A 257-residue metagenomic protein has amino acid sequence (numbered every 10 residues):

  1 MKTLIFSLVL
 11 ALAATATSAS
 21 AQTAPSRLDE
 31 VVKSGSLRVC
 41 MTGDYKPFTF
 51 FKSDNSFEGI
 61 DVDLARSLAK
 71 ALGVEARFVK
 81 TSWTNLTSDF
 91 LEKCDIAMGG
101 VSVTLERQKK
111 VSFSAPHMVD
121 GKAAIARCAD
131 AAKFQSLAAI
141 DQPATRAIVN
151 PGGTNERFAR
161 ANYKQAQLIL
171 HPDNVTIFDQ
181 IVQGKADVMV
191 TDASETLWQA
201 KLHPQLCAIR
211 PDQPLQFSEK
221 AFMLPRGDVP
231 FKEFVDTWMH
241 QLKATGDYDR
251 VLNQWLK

Functional and structural regions predicted by a protein language model:
A21-S26, T154-L168, R210-P211, T237-K257: Ligand-binding clefts/hinges and TM-proximal coupling segments of bilobed small-molecule sensing domains
Q22-V101, K109, Q254: Extracytoplasmic small-molecule ligand-binding "clamshell" domains of the periplasmic binding protein/Venus flytrap
G35-M41, L137-G152: Short loop->beta-strand "edge-of-pocket" segments that line small-molecule binding or catalytic clefts across diverse
T49-K52, A65-V74, S136-P143, T154-P172 (+3 more regions): Ligand-binding cleft/hinge of the Venus flytrap
V62, F78-S88, F134, I169-Q183 (+1 more regions): Short helix-initiation/N-cap motifs at beta->coil->alpha
R66, K70, E75-A139, C207-A208 (+1 more regions): Acidic, polar ligand-binding/catalytic clefts
T84-S88, V101-K110, F158-A161, F178 (+1 more regions): A ligand-binding cleft/hinge motif common to bilobed small-molecule-binding domains
V119-A123, A193, L197-H240, K257: Periplasmic-binding protein-like
